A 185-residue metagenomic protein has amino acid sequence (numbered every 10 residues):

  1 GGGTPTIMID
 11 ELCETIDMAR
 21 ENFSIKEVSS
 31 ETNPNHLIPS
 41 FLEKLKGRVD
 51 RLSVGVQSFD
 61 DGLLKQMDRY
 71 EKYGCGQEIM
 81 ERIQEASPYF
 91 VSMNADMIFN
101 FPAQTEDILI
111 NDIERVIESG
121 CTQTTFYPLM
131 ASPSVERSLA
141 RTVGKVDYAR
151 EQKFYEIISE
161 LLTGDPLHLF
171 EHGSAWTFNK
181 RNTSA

Functional and structural regions predicted by a protein language model:
G1-E160: Conserved non-cysteine loop/helix-boundary elements of the Radical SAM core domain that shape
T142-A185: A C-terminal junction/extension of Radical SAM enzymes
